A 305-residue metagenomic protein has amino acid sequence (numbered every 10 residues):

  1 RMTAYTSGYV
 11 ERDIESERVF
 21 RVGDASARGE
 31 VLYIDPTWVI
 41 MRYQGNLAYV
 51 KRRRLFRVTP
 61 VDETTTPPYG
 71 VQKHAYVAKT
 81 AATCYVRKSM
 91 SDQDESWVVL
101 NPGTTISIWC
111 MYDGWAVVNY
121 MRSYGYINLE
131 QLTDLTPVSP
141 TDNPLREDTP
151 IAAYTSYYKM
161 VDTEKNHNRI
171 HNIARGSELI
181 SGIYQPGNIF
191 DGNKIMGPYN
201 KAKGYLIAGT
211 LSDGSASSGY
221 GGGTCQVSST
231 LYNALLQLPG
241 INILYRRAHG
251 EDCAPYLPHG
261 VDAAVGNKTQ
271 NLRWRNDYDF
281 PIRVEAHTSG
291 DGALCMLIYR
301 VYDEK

Functional and structural regions predicted by a protein language model:
R1-D13, F20-D24, I34-D35, F56-Y85 (+1 more regions): SH3-family beta-barrel domains
Y9-E11, I40, Y85-K88, N200-K201: Short, solvent-exposed loop/turn elements at domain surfaces
V10, E30-Y33, S107-I108, I243 (+1 more regions): A structural signal for short, hydrophobic beta-strand segments that form beta-sheets in beta-rich/all-beta domains
R12, Y43, K88-M90, Y120 (+1 more regions): Short acidic, glycine-rich loop/turn motifs
R12-E17, S89-E95, G176-S177: Short alpha-helix capping/helix-loop boundary micro-motifs
S16, N46-A48, D92-Q93, Y124-G125 (+2 more regions): Short, surface-exposed beta-strand-loop junctions and turns on beta-sheet-rich folds
R21-R53, V98-Q131: SH3/SH3-like beta-barrel superfamily modules
D62-A82, E95-P102, C110-D113, R122 (+1 more regions): Well-ordered beta-sheet/strand-loop patches within structured domains
